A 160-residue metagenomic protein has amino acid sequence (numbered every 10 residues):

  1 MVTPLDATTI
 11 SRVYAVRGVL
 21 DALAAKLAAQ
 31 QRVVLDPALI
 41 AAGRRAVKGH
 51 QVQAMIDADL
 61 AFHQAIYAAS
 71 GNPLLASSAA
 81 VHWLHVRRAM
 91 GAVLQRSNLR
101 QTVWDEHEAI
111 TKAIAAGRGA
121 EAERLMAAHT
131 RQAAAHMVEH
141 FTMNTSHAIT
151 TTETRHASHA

Functional and structural regions predicted by a protein language model:
M1-Q30, V138-A160: Short linear motifs at protein or domain termini
A7, D21-A22, I40-R44, D59-H63 (+1 more regions): Residue-level signal for cytosolic alpha-helical hairpin/rod architecture
A15-A29, L60-L99, A133-H136: Hydrophobic, amphipathic alpha-helical faces that serve as interaction scaffolds
D36-A54: Amphipathic alpha-helical segments enriched in hydrophobic/aromatic residues interleaved with Lys/Arg
L39-R45, L84, R88-A160: C-terminal all-alpha effector/ligand-binding and dimerization domain of prokaryotic HTH-type transcriptional repressors
